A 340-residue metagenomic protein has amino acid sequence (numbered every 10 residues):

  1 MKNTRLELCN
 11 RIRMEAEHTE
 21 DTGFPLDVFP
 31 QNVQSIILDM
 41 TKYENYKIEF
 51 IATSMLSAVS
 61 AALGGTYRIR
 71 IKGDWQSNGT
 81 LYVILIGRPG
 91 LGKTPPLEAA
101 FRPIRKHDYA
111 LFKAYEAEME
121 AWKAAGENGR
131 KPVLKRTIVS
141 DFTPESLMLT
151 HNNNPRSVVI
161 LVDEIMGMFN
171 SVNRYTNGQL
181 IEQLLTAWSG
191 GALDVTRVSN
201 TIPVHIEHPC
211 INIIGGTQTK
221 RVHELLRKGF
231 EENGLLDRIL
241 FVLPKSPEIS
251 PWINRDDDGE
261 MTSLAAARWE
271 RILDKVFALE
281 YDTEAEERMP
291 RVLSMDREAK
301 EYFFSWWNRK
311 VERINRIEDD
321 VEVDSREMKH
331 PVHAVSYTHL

Functional and structural regions predicted by a protein language model:
M1-L340: Phosphate-handling catalytic cores of nucleic-acid transaction enzymes
